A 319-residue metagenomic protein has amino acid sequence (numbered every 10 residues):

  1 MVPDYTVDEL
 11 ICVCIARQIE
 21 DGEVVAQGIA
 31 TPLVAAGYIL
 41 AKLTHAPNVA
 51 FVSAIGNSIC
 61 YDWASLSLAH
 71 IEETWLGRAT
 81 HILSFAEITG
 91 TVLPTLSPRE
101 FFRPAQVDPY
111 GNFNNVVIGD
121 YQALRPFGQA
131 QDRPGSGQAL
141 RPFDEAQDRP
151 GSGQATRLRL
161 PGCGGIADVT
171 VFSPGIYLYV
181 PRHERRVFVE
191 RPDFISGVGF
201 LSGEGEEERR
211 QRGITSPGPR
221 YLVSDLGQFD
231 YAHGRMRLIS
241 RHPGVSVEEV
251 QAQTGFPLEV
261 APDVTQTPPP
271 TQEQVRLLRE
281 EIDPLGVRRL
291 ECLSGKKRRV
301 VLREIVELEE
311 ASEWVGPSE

Functional and structural regions predicted by a protein language model:
M1-R78: N-terminal active-site beta-alpha-beta segment that forms phosphate/nucleotide-binding and substrate-recognition loops
T6-V7, H81-S84, S246, E291-R299 (+1 more regions): Alpha-helix capping and helix-coil boundary motifs
Q18, G22, L40, F229-A232 (+4 more regions): Change "in soluble alpha/beta enzymes" to "in soluble alpha/beta proteins
C60-E72, I88-L93, R298-W314: Hydrophobic transmembrane alpha-helix bundles
A64-R125, D132-G135, R141, E145-P270: Conserved phosphate- and dinucleotide-binding cores of soluble alpha/beta proteins, encompassing both enzyme active
P262-P317: A conserved C-terminal secondary-structure "cap"
